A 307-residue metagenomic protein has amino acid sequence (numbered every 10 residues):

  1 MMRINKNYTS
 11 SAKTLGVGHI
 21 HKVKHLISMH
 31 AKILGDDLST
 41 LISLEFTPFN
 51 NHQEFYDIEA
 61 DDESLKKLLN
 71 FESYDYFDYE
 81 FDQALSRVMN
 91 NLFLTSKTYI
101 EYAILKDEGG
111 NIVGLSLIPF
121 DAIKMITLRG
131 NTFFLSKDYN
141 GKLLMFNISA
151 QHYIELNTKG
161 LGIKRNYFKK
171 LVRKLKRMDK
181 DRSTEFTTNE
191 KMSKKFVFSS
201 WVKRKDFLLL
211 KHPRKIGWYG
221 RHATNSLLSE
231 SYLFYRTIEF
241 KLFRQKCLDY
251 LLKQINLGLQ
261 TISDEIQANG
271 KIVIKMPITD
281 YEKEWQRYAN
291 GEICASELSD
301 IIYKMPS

Functional and structural regions predicted by a protein language model:
M2-R214, G291-S307: Structured, contiguous alpha/beta core segments that scaffold functional sites
R3, D82-Q83, G220-S307: C-terminal helix-loop subdomains that flank or include functional centers
